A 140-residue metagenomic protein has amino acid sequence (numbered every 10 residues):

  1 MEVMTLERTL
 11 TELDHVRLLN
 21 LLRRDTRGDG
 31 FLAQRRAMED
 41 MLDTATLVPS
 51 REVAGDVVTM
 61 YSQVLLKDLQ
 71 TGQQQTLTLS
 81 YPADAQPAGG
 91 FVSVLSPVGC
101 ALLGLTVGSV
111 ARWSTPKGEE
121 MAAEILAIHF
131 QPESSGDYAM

Functional and structural regions predicted by a protein language model:
M1-G55: N-terminal intrinsically disordered, low-complexity, charge/repeat-rich segments that act as generic
L6, A122-E124: Acidic/glycine-rich phosphate/pyrophosphate-binding loops and surrounding catalytic core that coordinate Mg2+
V16, L77, A123: A broad, low-specificity signal marking well-ordered, structured residues that form hydrophobic/aromatic
R23, L69, F130: Residue-level marker of positions within ordered structural domains that often coincide with functionally constrained
R36-Y81: Long amphipathic N-terminal alpha/beta scaffold segment
A45-T46, T106, P132: Conserved NTP-handling cores and scaffolds of large molecular machines
Y61-Q63, Q70-E120: Non-DNA-binding regulatory cores of transcription-related proteins, predominantly C-terminal effector-binding
L126-M140: Short peripheral tails and domain-boundary helices/loops at the edges of structured domains
